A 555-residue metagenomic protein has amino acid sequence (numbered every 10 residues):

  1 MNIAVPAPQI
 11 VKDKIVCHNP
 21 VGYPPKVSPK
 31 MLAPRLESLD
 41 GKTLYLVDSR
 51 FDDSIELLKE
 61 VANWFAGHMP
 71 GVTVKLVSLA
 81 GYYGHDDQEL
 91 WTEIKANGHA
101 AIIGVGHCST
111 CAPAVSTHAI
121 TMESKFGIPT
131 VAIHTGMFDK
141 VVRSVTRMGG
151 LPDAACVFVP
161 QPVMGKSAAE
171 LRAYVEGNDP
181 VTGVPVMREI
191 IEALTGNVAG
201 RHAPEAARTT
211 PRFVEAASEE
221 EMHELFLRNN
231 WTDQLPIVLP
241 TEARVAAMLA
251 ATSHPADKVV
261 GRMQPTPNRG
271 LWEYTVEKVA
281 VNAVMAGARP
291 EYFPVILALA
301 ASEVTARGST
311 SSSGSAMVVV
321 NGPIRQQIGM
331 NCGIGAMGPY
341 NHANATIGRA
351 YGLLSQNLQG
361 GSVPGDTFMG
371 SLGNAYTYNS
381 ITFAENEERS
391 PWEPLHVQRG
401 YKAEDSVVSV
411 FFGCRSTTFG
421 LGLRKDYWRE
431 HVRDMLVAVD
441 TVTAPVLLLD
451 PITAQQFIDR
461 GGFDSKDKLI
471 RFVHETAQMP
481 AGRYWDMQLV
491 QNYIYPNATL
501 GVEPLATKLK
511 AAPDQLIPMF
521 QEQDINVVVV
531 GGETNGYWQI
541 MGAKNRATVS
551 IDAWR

Functional and structural regions predicted by a protein language model:
N2-A33, T209-I237: N-terminal amphipathic/basic leader segments beginning at the initiator methionine
S28-P29, G81-T92, E170: Structural motif
K42, L46-W64, H68-V72: Glycine-rich phosphate/diphosphate-binding loop of Rossmann-like nucleotide-binding domains
A66-A80, D153-V163: Short beta-strand elements in bilobed, periplasmic/extracellular small-molecule ligand-binding domains
D86-Q88, F138-L151: Glycine-rich, charge-decorated loop segments at or immediately adjacent to ligand/cofactor-binding or catalytic sites
D87-A101, H118-T121: Short, well-structured alpha-helical segments in soluble
M164-H202: A charged, well-structured terminal subsegment
A206-R555: Non-transmembrane, aqueous-exposed alpha-helical and coiled segments at domain scale
